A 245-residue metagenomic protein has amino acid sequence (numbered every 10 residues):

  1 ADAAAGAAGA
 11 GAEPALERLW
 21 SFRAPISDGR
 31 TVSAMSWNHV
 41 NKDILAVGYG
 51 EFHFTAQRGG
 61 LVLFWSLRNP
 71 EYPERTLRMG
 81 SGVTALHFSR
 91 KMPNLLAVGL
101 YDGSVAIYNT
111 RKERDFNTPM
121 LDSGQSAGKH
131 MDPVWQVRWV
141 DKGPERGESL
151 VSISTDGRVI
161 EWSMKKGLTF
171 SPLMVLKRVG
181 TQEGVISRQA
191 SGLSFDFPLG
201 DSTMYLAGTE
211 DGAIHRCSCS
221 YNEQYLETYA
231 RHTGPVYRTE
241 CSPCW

Functional and structural regions predicted by a protein language model:
A1-G50, T55-F64, D115-G124, E148-V151 (+7 more regions): Acidic and/or Ser/Thr-rich intrinsically disordered tails and linkers that flank eukaryotic scaffold proteins
A12, T55-R58, W65-V98, D102 (+1 more regions): A conserved hydrophobic secondary-structure block that centers on an alpha-helix together with its immediately flanking
R30-S36, S81-F88, H130-G143, T181-T203 (+1 more regions): Canonical WD40 repeat/beta-propeller blade segments in eukaryotic WD-repeat proteins
V40-K42, K91-M92, Y101, K142-P144 (+4 more regions): Short strand-connecting beta-turns/loops that link adjacent beta-strands
L45-V47, V62-N69, R78, T84-H87 (+2 more regions): Active-site-proximal segments of catalytic enzyme domains that coordinate small-molecule cofactors or metal ions
Y49, Y108-N109, W135-V140, W162-S163: Short, well-ordered amphipathic alpha-helices
G82, K112-P144, L150: Asp-box/WD-like beta-propeller blade repeats and closely related beta-sheet repeat scaffolds
H130, E210-D211: A fold-level detector for beta-propeller and closely related beta-sheet-rich head/sensor domains
